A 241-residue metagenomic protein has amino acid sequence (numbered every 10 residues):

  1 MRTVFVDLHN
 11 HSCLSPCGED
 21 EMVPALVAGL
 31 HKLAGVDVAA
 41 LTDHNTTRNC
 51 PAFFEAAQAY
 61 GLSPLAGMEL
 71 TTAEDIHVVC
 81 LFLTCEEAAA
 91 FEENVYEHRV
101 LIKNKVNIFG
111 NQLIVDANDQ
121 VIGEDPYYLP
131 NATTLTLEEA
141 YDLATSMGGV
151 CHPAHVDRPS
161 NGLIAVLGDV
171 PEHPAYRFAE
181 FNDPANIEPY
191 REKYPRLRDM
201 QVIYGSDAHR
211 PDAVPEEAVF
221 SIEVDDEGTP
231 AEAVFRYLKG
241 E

Functional and structural regions predicted by a protein language model:
M1-L8, S12-L30, A34-V36, T47-A90 (+3 more regions): Charged catalytic cores and adjacent phosphate/nucleic-acid-binding surfaces used for phosphate/nucleic-acid chemistry
A40: Conserved Rossmann-like nucleotide-binding pocket used by diverse enzymes that bind dinucleotide cofactors
L83-D125, G168-D169: Active-site gating loops and adjacent loop-to-helix segments of metal-dependent hydrolytic enzymes
N111-S146: Alpha-helix-centered segments that form part of catalytic cores
